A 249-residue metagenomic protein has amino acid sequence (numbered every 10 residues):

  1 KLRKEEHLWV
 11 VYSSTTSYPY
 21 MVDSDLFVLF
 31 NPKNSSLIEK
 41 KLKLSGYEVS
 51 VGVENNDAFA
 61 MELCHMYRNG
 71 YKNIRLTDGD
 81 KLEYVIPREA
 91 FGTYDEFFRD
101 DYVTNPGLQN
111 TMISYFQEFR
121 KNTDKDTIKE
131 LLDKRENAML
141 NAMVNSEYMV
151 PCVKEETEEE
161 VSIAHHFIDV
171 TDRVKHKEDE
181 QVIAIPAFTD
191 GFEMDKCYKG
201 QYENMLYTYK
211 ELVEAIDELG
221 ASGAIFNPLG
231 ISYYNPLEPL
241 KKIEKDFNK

Functional and structural regions predicted by a protein language model:
K1-K249: An interfacial alpha-helical scaffold signature
